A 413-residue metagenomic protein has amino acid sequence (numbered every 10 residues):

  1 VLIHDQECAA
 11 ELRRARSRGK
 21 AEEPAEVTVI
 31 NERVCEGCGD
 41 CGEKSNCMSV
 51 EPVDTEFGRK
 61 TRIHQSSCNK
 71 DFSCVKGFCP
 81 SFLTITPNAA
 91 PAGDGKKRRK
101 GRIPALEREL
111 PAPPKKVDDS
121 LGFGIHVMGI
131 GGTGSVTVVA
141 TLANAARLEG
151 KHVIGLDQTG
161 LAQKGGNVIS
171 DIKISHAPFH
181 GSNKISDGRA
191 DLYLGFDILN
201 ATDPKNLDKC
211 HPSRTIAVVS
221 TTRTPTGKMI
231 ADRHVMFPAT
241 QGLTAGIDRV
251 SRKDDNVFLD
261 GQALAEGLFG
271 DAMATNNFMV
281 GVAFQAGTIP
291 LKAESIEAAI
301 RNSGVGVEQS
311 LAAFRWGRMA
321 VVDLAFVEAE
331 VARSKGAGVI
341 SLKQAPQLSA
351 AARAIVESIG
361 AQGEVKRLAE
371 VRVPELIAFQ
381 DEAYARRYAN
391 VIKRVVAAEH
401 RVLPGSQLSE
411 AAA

Functional and structural regions predicted by a protein language model:
L2: Conserved catalytic core of nucleotide polymerization and phosphodiester-bond processing enzymes
D5-E7, E11-R18, E36-G93: Iron-sulfur cluster-binding cysteine motifs and their immediate structural context in ferredoxin-like electron-transfer
A9, T84, A89-V127, T133-K393: Active-site cofactor/cluster-binding pocket
K20-D40: Short, flexible loop segments at boundaries between secondary-structure elements
A25, G42-K44, G58-K60, D71 (+5 more regions): Active-site lining segments that contact anionic ligands and/or coordinate catalytic metals
A397, R401: Hard-cation-handling environments
P404-S409: C-terminal, extended alpha-helical scaffolding domains
